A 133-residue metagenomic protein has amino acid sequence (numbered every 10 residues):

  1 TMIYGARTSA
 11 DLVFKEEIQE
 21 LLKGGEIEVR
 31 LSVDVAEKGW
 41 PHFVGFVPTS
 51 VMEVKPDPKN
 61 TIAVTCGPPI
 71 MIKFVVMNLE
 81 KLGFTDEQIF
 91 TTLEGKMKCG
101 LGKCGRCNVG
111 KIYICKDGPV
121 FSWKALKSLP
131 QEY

Functional and structural regions predicted by a protein language model:
T1-K98: FNR/FR-type flavoprotein reductase catalytic core
L12, L101, A125: Short acidic, gly/pro-rich beta-turn/loop elements at beta-sheet edges and active-site/ligand-binding grooves
I18, E80, Y113-C115, Q131: Alpha-helix termini
I70, E94-P119: Local cysteine-cluster metal-coordination motifs and their immediate loop/turn environment, predominantly Fe-S cluster
V75, C107-N108, E132: Short alpha-helix boundary/capping motifs
V120-Y133: Short microdomains enriched in Cys/His and/or Lys/Arg
